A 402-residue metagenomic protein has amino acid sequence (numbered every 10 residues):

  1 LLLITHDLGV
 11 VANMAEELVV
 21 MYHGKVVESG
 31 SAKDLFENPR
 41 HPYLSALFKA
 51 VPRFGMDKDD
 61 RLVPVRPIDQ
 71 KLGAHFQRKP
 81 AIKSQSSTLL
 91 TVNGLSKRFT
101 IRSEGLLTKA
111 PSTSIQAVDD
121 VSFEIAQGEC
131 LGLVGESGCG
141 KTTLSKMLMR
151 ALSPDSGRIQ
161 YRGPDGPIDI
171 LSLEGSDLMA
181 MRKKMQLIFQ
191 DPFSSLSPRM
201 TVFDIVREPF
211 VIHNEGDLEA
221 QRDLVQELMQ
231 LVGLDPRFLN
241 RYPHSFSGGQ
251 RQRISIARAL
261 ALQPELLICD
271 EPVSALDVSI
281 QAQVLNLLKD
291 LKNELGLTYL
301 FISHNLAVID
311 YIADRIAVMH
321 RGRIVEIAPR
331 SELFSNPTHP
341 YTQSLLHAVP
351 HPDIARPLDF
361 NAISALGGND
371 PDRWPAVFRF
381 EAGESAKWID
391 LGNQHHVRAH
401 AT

Functional and structural regions predicted by a protein language model:
A32-L90, R102-K109, R330-A401: Charged, flexible cofactor/metal-binding loops and thiol motifs
K109, R158-A180: ABC ATPase NBD Q-loop/coupling interface
D165-G166, E219-R237: Conserved ABC ATPase "signature" region
Y242-F246, Q250: Conserved ABC ATPase signature
I256, V284: Hydrophobic anchor residue at the start of the ABC signature
A261-E265, Q281: A short, proline-enriched helix->beta-strand linker immediately N-terminal to the Walker B motif in ABC-type P-loop
